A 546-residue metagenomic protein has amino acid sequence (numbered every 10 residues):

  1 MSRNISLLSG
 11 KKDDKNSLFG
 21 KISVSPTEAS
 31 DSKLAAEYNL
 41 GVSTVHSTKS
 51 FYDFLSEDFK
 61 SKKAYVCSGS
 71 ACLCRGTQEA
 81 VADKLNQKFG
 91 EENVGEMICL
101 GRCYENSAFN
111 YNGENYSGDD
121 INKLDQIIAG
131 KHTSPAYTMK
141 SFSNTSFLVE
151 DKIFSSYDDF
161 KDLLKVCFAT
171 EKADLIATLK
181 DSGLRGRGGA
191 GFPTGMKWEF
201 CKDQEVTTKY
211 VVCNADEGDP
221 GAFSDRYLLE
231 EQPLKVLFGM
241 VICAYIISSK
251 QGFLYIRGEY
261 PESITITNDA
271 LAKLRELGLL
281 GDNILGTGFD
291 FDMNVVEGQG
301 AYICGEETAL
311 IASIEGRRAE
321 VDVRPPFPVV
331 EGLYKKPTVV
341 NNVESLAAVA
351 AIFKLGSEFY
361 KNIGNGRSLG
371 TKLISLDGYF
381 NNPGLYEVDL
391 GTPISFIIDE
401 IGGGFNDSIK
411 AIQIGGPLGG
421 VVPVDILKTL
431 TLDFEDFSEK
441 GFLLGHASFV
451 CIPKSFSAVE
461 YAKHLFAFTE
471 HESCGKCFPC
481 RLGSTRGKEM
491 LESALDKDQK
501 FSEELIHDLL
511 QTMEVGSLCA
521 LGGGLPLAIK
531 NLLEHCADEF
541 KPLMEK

Functional and structural regions predicted by a protein language model:
M1-K546: Feature of Fe-S/electron-transfer and energy-metabolism proteins that preferentially highlights extended coupling
